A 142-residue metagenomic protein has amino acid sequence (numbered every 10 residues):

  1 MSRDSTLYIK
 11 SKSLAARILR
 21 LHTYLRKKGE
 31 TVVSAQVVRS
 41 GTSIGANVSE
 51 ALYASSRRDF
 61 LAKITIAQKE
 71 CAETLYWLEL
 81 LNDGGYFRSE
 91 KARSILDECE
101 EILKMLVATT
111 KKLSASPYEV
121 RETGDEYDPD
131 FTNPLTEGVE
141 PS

Functional and structural regions predicted by a protein language model:
M1-A46, E50, A54-S142: Short, C-terminally biased terminal segments at protein or domain edges
